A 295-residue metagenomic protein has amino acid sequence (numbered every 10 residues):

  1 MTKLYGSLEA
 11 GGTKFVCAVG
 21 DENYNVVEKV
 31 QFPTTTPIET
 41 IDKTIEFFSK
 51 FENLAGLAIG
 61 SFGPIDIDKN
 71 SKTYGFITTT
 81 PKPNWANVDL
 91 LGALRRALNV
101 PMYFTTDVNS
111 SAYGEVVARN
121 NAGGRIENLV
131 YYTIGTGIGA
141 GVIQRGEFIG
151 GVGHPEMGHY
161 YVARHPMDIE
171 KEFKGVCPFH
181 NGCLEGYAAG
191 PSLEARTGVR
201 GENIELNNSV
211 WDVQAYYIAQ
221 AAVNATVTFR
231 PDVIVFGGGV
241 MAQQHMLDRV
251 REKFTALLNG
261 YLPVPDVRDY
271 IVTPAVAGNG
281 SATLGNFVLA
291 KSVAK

Functional and structural regions predicted by a protein language model:
M1-G56, I65-T73, G92-M102, V117-I126 (+1 more regions): ATP-binding/phosphotransfer module of carbohydrate and carboxylate kinases, centering on a glycine-rich
S61, N128, I134, G238-G239: Short secondary-structure boundary segments
S71-W85: A charged helix-plus-loop insertion that forms the helical arch/lid used to bind and gate nucleic-acid substrates
P83-D89, A188: A structural motif shared across PLP-dependent enzymes of the aminotransferase-like
F104-V108, A112: Short loop/edge segments at beta-strand edges and connector loops that shape dinucleotide/nucleotide cofactor-binding
D107, G135, N286: Active-site glycine-centered loops adjacent to acidic/histidine catalytic or metal-binding residues that shape
V108, I138, G239-V240: Active-site metal-binding loops of divalent metal-dependent hydrolases
G124-C183: Glycine-rich phosphate-binding loop of actin/hexokinase-like ATP-binding domains
